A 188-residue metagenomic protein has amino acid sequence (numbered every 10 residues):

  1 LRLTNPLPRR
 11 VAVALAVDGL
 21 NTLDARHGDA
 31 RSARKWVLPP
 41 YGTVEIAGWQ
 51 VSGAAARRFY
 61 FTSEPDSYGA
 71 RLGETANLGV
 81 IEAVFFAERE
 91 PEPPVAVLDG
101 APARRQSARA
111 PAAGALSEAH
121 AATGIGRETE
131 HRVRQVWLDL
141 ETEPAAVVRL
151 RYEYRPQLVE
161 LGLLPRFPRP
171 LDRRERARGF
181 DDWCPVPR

Functional and structural regions predicted by a protein language model:
L1-R188: Intrinsically disordered, low-complexity segments enriched in small/polar residues
